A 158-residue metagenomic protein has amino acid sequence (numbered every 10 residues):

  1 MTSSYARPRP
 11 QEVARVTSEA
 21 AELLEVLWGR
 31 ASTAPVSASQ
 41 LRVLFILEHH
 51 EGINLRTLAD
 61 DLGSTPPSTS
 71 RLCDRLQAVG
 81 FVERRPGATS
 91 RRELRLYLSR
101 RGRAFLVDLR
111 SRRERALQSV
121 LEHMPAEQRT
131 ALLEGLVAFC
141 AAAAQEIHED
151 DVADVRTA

Functional and structural regions predicted by a protein language model:
M1-P35, A158: N-terminal leader segment of winged-helix/HTH proteins
M1-P8, E127-A158: C-terminal regulatory/oligomerization modules of transcriptional regulators
Q11-S18, E22, E122, A126 (+1 more regions): Amphipathic alpha-helical segments that line or abut small-molecule/effector binding pockets and mediate allosteric
A20-R30, L62, F105, L109-M124 (+1 more regions): Alpha-helical linker/hinge and terminal dimerization helices associated with HTH transcriptional regulators
E25-T65, V79-F81, R95: N-terminal helix-turn-helix DNA-binding core of bacterial DNA-binding proteins
F45-H49, R110, V137: Short, locally clustered residues in the helix-turn-helix/winged-helix DNA-binding domain
D74-E134: Charged, amphipathic alpha-helical coiled-coil/dimerization segments
